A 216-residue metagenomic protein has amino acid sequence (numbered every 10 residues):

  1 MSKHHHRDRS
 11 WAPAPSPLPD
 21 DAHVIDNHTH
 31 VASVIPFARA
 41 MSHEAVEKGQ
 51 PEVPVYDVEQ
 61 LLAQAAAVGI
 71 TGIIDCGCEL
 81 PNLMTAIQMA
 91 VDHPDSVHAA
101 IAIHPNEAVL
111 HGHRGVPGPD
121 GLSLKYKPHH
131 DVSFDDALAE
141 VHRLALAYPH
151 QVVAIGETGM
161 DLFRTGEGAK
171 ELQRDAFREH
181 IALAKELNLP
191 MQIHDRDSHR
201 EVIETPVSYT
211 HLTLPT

Functional and structural regions predicted by a protein language model:
S2-Y56, L80-P190: Active-site gating/metal-coordination segments in enzymes
L62, R178-I181, I203: Short hydrophobic/charged patches on amphipathic alpha-helices used for structural packing and interfaces
Q64-I70: Catalytic domains of carbohydrate-active enzymes, especially glycoside hydrolases
I70-I74, L189-M191: Short active-site oxyanion
G77-N82, R196-H199: Short beta->alpha connector loops
H194, S198-P206: Glycine- and Gly-Pro-enriched alpha-helical subdomains that act as flexible, kink-prone "lid/hinge" or packing modules
T210-T216: Conserved small/polar residues in nucleotide/adenosyl-binding loops
